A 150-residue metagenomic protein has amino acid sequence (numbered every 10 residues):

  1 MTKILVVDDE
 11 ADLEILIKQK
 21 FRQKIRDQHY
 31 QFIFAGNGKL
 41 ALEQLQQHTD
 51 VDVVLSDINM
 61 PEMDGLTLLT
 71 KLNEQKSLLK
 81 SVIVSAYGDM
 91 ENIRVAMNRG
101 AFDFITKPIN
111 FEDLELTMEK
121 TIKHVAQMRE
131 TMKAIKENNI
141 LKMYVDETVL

Functional and structural regions predicted by a protein language model:
A11-I33: Two-component/phosphorelay signaling modules centered on CheY-like receiver
K20, L114-A126: Receiver (REC) domain switch/output surface
N37-L40, D64-T67: Acidic catalytic/metal-coordinating carboxylates
M60: Receiver (REC) domain active-site loop signature in two-component systems and cognate sites in sensor histidine kinases
E91, I109-M118: C-terminal output helix
K123-L150: CheY-like receiver
